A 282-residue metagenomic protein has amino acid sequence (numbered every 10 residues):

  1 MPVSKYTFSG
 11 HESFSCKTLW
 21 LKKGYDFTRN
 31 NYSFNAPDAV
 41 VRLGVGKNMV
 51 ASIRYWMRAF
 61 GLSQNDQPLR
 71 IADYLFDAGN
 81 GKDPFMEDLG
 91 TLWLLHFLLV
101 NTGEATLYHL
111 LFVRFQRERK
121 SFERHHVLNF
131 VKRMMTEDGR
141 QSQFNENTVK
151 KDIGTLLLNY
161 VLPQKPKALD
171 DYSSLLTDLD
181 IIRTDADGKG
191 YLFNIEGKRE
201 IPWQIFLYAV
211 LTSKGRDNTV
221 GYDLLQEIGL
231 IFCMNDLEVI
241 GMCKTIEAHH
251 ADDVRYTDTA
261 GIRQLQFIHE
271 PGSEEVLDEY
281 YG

Functional and structural regions predicted by a protein language model:
M1-G282: Donor-sugar nucleotide-binding helix/loop cap in glycosyltransferases
